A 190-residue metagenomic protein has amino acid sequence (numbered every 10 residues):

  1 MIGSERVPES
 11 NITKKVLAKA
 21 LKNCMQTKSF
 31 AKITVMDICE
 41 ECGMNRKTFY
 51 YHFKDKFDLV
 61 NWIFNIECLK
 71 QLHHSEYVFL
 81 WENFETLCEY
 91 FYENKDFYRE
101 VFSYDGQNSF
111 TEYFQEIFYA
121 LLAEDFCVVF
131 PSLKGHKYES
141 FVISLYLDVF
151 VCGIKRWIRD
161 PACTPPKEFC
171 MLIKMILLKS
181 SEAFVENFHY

Functional and structural regions predicted by a protein language model:
M1-K28, K32-Y190: Alpha-helical bundle regulatory/interaction domains
